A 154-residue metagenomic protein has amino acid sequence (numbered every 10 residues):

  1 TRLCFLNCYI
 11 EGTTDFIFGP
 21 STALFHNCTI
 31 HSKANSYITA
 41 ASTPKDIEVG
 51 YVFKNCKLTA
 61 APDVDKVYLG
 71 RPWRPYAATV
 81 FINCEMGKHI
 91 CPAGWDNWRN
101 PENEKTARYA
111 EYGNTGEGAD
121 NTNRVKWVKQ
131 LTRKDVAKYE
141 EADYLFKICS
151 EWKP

Functional and structural regions predicted by a protein language model:
T1-P154: Sequence-level preference for short, compositionally simple segments enriched in small aliphatic or small polar residues
